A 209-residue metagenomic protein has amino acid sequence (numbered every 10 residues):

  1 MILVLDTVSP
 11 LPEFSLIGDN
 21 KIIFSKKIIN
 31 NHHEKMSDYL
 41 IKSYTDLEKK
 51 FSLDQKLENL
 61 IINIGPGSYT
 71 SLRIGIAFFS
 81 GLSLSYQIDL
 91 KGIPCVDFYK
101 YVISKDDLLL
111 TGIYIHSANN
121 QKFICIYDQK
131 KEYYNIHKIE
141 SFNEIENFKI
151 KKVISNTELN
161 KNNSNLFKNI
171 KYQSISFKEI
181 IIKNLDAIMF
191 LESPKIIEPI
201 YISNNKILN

Functional and structural regions predicted by a protein language model:
M1-K21, H33, K91-N209: Oxyanion-binding and handling regions
I29, N63-P66, K206: Short, histidine-centered active-site or binding-site loop motifs used for metal coordination, general acid-base
N31-K49: N-terminal phosphate-binding loop and adjacent alpha-helix
Y44, F78-L82, K100: Buried hydrophobic packing segments
Y44-N59, I145-K149: Phosphate/pyrophosphate-binding loops at sites that engage ATP/ADP/AMP, CoA/4′-phosphopantetheine, polyphosphate
F51, Y86, S104-D107: Active-site catalytic pocket residues across diverse enzymes, especially alpha/beta-hydrolases
N59-C95: DPxDG-like acidic metal-binding loop motif
